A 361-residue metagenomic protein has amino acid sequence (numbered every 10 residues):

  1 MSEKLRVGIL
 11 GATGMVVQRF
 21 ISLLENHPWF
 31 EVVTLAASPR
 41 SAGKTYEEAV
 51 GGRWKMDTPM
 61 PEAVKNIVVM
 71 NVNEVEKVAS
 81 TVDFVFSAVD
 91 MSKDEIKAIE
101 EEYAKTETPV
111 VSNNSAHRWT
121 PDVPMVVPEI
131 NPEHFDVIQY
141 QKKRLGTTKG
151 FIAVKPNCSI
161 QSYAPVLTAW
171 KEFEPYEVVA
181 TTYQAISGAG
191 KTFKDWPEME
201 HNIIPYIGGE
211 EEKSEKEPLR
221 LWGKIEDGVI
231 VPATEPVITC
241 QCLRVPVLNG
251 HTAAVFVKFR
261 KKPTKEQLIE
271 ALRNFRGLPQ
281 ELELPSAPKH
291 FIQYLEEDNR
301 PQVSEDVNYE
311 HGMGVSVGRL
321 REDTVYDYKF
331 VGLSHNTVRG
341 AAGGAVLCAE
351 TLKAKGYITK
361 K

Functional and structural regions predicted by a protein language model:
S2-P205, V237, V315-S316, L320-D323 (+1 more regions): N-terminal Rossmann-like NAD(P) cofactor-binding subdomain of oxidoreductases, focused on the glycine-rich
S187-K361: Charged docking surfaces used in two-component/phosphorelay signaling
